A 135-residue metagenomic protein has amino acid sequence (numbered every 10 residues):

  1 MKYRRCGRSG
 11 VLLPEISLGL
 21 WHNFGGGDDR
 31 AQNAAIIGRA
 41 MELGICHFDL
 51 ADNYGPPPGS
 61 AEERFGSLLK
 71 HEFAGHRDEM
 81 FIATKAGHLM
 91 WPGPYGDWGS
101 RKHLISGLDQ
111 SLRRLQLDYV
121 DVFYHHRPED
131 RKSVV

Functional and structural regions predicted by a protein language model:
M1-M80: N-terminal binding-site loop/beta-alpha segment at the start of enzyme catalytic domains that lines or forms
R5, Q32, P128-V135: Beta/alpha (TIM)-barrel catalytic core signal, keyed to glycine-rich beta->alpha loops juxtaposed to Asp/Glu that bind
C6-G10, G87, E129: Small/flexible residues
W21-N23, A51-N53, K85-L89, H125-P128: Active-site beta-loop-alpha junctions enriched in small/polar residues
E42, L89-S133: Glycine/proline-rich, positively charged, aromatic-decorated active-site loop/lid region on the catalytic face
H47-A51, F81-T84, Y119-Y124: Short beta-strand segments at enzyme active-site cores
R64-L68, F81, K85, H103-Q110: Generic beta-strand or strand-like secondary-structure segments
E72-G99: Structural motif corresponding to the early beta-alpha repeats
